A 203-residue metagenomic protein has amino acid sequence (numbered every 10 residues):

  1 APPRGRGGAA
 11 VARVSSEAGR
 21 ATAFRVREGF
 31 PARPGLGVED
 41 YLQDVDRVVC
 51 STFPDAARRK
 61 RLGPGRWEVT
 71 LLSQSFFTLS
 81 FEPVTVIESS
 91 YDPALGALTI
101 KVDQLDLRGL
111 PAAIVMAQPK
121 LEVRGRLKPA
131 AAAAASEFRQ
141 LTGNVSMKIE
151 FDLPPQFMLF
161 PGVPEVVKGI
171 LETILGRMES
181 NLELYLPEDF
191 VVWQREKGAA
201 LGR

Functional and structural regions predicted by a protein language model:
P3-V84: Hydrophobic ligand-binding cavity/cleft-lining segments
A23-R25, T52-P54, V69-L71, E82-V84 (+3 more regions): Extended beta-sheet lipid-handling architectures
G29-R33, L72-Q74, S90-D92, K128-A130 (+1 more regions): Solvent-exposed residues in well-ordered beta-strands and their adjoining turns, especially edge/terminal strands
L42-V49, Y91, A131, L182 (+4 more regions): Hydrophobic, Leu/Ile/Phe/Ala-enriched alpha-helical segments that form helix-helix packing faces
R58, V86-E88, R124-K128: Short, surface-exposed charged micro-motifs
K60-I114: Glycine-rich portal/gate segments that line the openings of hydrophobic small-molecule binding cavities
P111-E172: Beta-strand/loop substructures that line and gate deep hydrophobic ligand-binding cavities in soluble
L159-R203: A conserved amphipathic terminal alpha-helix motif
